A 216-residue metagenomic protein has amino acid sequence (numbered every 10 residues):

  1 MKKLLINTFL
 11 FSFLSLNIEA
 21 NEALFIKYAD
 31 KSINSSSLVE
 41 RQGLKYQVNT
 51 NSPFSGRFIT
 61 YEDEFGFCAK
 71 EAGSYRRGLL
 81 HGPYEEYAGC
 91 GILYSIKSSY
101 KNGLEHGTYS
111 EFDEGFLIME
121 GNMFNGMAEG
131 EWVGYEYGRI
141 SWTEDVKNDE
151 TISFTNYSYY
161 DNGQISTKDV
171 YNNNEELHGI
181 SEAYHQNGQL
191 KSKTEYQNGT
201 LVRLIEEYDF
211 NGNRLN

Functional and structural regions predicted by a protein language model:
L4-L14: Sec-dependent N-terminal signal peptides
L16-N216: Glycine/tyrosine- and acidic-biased, solvent-exposed loop/turn segments at the edges of beta-strands
